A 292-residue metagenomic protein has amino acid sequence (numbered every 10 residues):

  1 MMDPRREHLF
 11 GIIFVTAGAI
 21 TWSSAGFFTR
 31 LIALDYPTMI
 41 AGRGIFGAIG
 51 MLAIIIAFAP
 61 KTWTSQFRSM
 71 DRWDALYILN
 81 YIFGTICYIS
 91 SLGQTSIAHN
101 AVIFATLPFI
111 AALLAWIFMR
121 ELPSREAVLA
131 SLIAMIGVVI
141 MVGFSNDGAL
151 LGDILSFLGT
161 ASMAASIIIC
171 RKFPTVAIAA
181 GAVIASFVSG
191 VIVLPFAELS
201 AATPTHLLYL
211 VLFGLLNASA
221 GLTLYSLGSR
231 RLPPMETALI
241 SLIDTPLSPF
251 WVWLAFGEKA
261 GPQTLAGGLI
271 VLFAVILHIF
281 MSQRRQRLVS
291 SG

Functional and structural regions predicted by a protein language model:
M1-G42, C87, S145-K172, Y209 (+1 more regions): Glycine-/small-residue-enriched transmembrane alpha-helix faces in small-molecule transporters and effluxers
P4, G44, L242-G292: C-terminal-most transmembrane helix of multi-pass membrane proteins
F10-G18, G42, T62-Y88, L151-G159 (+4 more regions): Loop-to-transmembrane-helix transition segments
A33-T38, I86-F104, V176-A179, L224-I240: Structural motif at transmembrane-helix junctions in multi-pass transporters
L34-F83, I110-A111, S162-S166, A182-E198 (+2 more regions): Transmembrane alpha-helices of multi-pass small-molecule transport proteins
F46-G50, I103-I117, L132-I133, V188-I192 (+2 more regions): Alpha-helical transmembrane segments of compact multi-pass small-molecule transporters, enriched in specific families
M51, L114, P123-G143, G152 (+3 more regions): Hydrophobic transmembrane alpha-helices of multi-pass small-molecule transport proteins
I55, S90, L107-L129, V139-M141 (+1 more regions): C-terminal transmembrane-helix exit sites in multi-pass transporters
